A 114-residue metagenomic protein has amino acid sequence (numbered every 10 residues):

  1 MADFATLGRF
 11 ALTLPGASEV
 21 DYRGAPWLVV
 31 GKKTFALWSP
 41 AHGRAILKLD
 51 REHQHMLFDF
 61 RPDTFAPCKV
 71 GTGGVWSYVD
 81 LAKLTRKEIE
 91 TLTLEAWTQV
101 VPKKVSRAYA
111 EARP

Functional and structural regions predicted by a protein language model:
M1-P114: Charge-dense, helix-prone N-terminal extensions
